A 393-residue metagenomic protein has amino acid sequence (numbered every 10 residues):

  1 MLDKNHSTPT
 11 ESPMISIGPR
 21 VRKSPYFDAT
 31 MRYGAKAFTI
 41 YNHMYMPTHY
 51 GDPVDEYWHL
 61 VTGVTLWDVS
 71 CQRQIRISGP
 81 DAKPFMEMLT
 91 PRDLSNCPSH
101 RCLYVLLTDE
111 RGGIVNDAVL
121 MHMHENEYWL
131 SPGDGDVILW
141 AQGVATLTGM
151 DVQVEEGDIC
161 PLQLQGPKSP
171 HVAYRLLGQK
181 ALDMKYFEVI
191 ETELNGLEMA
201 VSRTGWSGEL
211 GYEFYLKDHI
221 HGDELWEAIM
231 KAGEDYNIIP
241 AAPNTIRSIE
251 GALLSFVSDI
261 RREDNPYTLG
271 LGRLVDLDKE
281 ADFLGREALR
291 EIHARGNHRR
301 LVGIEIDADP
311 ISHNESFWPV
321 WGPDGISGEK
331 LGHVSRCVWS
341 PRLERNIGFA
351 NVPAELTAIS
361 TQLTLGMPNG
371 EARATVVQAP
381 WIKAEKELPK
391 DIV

Functional and structural regions predicted by a protein language model:
M1-P47, M121-V393: Conserved, structured C-terminal
M1-V105, G113: Acidic, proline/glycine-enriched N-terminal capping motif
D55-Y57, R111, V137, M199: Structured alpha-helical segments in the cores of large, soluble enzyme domains
P80-I114, S169-L197: Internal amphipathic helical hairpin motif
